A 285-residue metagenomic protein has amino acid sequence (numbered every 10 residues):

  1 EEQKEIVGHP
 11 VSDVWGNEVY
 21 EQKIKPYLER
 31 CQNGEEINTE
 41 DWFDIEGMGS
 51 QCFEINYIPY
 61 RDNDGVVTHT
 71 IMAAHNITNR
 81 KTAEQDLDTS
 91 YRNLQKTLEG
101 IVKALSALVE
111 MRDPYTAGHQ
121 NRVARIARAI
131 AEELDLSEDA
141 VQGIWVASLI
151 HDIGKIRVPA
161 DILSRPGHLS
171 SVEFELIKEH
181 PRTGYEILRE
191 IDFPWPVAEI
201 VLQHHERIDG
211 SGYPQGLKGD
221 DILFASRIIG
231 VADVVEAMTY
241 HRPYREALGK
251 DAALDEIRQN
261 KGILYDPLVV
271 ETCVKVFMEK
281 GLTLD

Functional and structural regions predicted by a protein language model:
E2-W15, K23: Alpha-helical sensory/transduction surfaces in regulatory modules that relay environmental signals to outputs, spanning
W15-I45, G49, A198: Terminal output helix/cap of sensory domains in signal transduction proteins
Q51, V66-H69, S226: Short beta-strand edge/capping elements of PAS-family sensory modules
I55-Y57, A74: Sensory-domain boundary capping and coupling elements
I58-N63, D220: Output-coupling edge of small sensory domains
D62-V66, H75-T89: PAS-associated C-terminal cap
V66, A73, A237-Y240: Sensory beta-strand/linker motifs that couple input domains to effectors
S90-N93, E99-D285: Metal-dependent catalytic cores of enzymes that make or break cyclic nucleotides and related phosphoester linkages
